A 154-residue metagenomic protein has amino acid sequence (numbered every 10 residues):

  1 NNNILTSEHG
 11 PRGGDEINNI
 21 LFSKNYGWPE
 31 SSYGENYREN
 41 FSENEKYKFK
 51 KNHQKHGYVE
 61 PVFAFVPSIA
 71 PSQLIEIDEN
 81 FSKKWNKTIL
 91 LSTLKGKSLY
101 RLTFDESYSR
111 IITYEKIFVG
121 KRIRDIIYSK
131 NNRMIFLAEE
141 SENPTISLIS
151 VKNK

Functional and structural regions predicted by a protein language model:
N1-I112, N132, P144-T145, V151-K154: Beta-propeller domain segments
Y114-K121: Gly/Pro-rich loop segments of beta-rich domains
R122-I126: Repeated scaffold domains used in trafficking and secretory/extracellular systems, primarily beta-propellers
F136-E140: Short, exposed beta-strand-loop hairpins at the edges of beta-sheets in extracellular/periplasmic proteins
